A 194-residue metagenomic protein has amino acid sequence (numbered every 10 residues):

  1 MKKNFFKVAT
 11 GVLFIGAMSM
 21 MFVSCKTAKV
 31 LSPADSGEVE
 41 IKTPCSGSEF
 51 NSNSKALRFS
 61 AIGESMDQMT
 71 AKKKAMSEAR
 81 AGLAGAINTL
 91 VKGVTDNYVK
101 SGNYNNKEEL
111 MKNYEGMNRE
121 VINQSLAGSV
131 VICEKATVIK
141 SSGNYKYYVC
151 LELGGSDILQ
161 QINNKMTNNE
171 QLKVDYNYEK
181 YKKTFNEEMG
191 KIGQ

Functional and structural regions predicted by a protein language model:
K2-V12: Bacterial N-terminal signal peptides that target proteins for export
N4-F6, C25-Q194: Domain-level marker for long, solvent-exposed, non-transmembrane regions
I15-S19: Alpha-helical transmembrane segments
M20-S24: C-terminal motif of bacterial Sec signal peptides marking the signal peptidase cleavage site
